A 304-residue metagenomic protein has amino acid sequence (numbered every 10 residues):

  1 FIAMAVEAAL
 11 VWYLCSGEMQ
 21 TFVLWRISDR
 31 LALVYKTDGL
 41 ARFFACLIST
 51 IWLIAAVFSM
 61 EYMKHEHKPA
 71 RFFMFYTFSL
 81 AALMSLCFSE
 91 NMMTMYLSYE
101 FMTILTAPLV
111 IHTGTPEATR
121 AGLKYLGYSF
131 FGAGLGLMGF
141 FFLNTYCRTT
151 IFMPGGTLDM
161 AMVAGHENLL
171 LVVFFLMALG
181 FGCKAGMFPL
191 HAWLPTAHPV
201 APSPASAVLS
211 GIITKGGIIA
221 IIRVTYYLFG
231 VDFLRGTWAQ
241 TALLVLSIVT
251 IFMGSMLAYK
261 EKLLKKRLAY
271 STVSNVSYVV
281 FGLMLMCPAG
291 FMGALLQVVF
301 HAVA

Functional and structural regions predicted by a protein language model:
F1-M74, P154-T157: Transmembrane helix-loop-helix hairpins at membrane boundaries of multipass inner-membrane proteins
I54-K64, A70, L80-M95, L105-A304: Hydrophobic transmembrane alpha-helices and their helix-loop junctions in integral membrane proteins
F75-S79: Start-of-helix signal in alpha-solenoid helical-repeat scaffolds, especially tetratricopeptide repeats
E100: Short phosphate-coordinating micro-motif centered on Lys-Gly-acidic
